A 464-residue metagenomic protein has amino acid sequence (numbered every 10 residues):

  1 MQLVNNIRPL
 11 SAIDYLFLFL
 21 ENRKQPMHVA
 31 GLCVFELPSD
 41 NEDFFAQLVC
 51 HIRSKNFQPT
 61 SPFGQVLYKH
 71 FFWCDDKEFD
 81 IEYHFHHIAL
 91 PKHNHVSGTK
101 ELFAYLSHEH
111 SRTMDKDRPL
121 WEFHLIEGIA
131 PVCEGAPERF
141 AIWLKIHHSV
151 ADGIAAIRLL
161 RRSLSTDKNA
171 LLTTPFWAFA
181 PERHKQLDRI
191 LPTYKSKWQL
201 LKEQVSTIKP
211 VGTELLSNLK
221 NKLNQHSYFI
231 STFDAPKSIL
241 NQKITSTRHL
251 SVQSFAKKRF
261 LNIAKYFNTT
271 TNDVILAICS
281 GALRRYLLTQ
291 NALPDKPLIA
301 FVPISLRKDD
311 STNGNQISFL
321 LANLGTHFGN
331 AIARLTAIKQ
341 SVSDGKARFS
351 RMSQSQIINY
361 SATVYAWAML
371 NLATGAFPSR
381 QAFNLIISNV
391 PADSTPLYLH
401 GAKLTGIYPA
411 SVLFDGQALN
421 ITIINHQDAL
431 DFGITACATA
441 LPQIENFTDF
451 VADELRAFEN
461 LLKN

Functional and structural regions predicted by a protein language model:
Q2-A12, L32-D43, Q47-F57, F63-Q417 (+2 more regions): Soluble acyl-CoA-dependent acyltransferase catalytic core bearing the H(X)4D motif
